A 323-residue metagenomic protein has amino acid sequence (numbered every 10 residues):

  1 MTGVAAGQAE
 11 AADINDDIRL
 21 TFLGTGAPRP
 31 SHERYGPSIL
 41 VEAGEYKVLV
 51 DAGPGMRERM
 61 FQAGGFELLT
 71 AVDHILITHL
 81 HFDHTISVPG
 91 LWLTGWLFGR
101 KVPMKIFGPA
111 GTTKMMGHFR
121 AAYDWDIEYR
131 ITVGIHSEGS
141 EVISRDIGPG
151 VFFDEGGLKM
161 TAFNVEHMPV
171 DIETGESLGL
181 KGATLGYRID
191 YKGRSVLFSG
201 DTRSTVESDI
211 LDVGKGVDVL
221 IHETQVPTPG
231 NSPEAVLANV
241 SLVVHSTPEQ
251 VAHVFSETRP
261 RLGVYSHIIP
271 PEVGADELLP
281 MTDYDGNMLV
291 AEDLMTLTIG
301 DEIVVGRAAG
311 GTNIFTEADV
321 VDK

Functional and structural regions predicted by a protein language model:
M1-G3: Bacterial N-terminal signal peptides
G7-L68, I143-K215, M295-K323: Core dinuclear metal-dependent hydrolase active-site scaffold
T21, L76, F107, R145 (+4 more regions): Hydrophobic/aromatic beta-strand patches that form the interior of the parallel beta-sheet core in alpha/beta enzyme
P30, E58, T85, G95 (+3 more regions): Glycine/Thr-rich phosphate-binding loops of Rossmann-like dinucleotide-binding domains
G44-K47, P54-F107, G216-L220: Active-site metal-binding motif and surrounding structural segment of the metallo-beta-lactamase
P109-I143, I147, E166: Acidic/polar short surface loop at catalytic or gating sites that assists cofactor/ion binding and chemistry
G182-T184, K192-S195, T202-T296: Cap/insert and terminal regions of metallo-dependent hydrolase folds
